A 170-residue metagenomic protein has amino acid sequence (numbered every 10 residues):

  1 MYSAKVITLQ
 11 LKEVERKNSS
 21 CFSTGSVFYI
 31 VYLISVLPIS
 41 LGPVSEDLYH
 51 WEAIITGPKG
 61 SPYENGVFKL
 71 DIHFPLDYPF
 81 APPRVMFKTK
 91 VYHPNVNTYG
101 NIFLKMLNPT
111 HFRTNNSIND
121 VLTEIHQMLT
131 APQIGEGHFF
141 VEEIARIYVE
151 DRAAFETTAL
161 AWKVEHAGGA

Functional and structural regions predicted by a protein language model:
M1-C21, S26-S35, I54, V67 (+1 more regions): Domain-scale recognition of soluble eukaryotic interaction modules
G25, S40-P43: Short amphipathic beta-strand and strand-loop transition segments with alternating hydrophobic
L33, S45-D47: A short catalytic or substrate-binding loop motif that flags glycine-/basic-rich loops and adjacent residues that bind
G42-S45, K59-E64: Short, solvent-exposed beta-strand/turn "edge" segments of beta-rich domains on protein surfaces
Y49-E52: A short beta-strand-loop element at or near the start of a globular domain
K59-G60, L76, N108-F112: A generic structural motif
H73-P82: Proline-anchored loop/turn motifs at beta-strand termini and strand-loop-strand connectors
